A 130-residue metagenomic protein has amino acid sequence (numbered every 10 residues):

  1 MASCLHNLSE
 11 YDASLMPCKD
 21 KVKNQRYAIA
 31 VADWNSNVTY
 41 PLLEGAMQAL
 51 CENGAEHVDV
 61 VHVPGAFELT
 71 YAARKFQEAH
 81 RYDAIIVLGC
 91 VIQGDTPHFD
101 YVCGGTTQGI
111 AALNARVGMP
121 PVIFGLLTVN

Functional and structural regions predicted by a protein language model:
M1-K23: N-terminal amphipathic/basic leader segments beginning at the initiator methionine
A2-L5, Q25, T106-N130: C-terminal binding/interaction regions
P17-H62: Glycine-rich phosphate/diphosphate-binding loop of Rossmann-like nucleotide-binding domains
K23-R26, A55-E56, H80-D83, V117-I123: Short coil/turn connectors at secondary-structure junctions
D33-W34, V63, C90-V91, L126-N130: Short, ordered loop/turn segments at secondary-structure junctions
E52-H80: Active-site rim loops that border cofactor/substrate pockets in soluble metabolic enzymes
V60, A84-L88, P120-T128: Short beta-strand segments at enzyme active-site cores
A72-I110, N114: Glycine-rich phosphate-binding loop
